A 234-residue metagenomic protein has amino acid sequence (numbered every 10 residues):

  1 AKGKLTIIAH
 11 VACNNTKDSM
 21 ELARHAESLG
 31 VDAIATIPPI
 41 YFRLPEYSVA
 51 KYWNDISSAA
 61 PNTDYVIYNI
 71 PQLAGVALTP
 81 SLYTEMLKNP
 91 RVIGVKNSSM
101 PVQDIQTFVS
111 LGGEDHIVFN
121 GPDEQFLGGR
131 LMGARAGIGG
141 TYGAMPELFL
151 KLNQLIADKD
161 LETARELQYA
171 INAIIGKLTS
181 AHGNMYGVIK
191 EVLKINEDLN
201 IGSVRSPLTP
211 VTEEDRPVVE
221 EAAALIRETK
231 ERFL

Functional and structural regions predicted by a protein language model:
A1-G75, L193, T209: Active-site beta->alpha loop and helix N-cap motifs at the rims of alpha/beta catalytic domains
I8, A134, T141-L234: C-terminal alpha-helical cap/extension of soluble enzyme domains
D18-S28, S48-S58, S81-E85, Q103 (+5 more regions): Alpha-helical scaffolding segments of alpha/beta enzyme cores, especially the outer helices of TIM-barrel or partial
L29-G30, I117, A223-I226: A short, hydrophobic/aromatic-rich structural module that often spans a beta strand with its adjoining loop
S58-T63, P71-N172, L178, H182: Catalytic alpha/beta core domains of metabolic enzymes, predominantly
